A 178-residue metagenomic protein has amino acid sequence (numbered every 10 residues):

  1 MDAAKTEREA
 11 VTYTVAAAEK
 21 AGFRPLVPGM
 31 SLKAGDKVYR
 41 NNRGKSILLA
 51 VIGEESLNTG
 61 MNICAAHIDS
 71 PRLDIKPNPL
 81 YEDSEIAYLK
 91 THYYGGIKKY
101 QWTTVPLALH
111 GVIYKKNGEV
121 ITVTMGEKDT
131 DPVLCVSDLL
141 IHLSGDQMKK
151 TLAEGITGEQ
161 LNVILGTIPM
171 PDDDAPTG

Functional and structural regions predicted by a protein language model:
M1-G178: N-terminal hydrophobic/helix-forming segments and targeting peptides
